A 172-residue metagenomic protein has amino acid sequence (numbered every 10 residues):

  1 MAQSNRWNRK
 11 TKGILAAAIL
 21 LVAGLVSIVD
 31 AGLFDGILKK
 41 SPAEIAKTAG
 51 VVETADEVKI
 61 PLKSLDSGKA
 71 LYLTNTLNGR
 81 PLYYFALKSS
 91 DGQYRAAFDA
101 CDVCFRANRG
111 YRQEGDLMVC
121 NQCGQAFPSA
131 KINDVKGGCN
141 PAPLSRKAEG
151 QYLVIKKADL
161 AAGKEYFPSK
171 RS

Functional and structural regions predicted by a protein language model:
S4-A18: N-terminal Sec-pathway targeting helices
A16, V29, F127-G163: Helix-rich interaction surfaces within compact, conserved domain-sized segments that mediate assembly or partner
L21-G32: Hydrophobic alpha-helical membrane-insertion segments, chiefly the h-region of N-terminal signal peptides
G32-Y111, S145-S172: N-terminal pre-ligand scaffold of iron-sulfur
C104-A107, C123-A126, A142: General secretory precursor processing signal
N108-Q113, A130-I132: Short Cys/His-rich "knuckle" micro-motifs
D116-C123: Cysteine-rich micro-motifs
